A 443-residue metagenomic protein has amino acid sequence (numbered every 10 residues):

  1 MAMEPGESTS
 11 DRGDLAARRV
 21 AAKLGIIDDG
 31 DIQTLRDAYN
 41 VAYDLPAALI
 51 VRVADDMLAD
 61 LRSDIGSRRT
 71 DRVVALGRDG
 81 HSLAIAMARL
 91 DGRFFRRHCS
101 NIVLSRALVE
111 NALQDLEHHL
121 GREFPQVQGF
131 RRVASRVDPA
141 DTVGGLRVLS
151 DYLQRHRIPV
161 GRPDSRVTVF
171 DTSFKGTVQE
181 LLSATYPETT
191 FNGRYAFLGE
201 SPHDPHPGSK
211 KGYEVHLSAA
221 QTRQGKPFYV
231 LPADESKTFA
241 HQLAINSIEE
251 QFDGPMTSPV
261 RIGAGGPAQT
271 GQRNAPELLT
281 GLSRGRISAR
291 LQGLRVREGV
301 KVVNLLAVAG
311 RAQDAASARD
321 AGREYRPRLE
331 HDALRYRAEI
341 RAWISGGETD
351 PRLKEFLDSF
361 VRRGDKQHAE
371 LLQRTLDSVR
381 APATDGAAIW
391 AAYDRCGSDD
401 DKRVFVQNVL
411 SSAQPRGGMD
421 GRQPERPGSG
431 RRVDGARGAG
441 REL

Functional and structural regions predicted by a protein language model:
A2-R432: Long, low-complexity, Lys/Arg-enriched
V433-G438: Short A/G/S/P-biased low-complexity tracts
